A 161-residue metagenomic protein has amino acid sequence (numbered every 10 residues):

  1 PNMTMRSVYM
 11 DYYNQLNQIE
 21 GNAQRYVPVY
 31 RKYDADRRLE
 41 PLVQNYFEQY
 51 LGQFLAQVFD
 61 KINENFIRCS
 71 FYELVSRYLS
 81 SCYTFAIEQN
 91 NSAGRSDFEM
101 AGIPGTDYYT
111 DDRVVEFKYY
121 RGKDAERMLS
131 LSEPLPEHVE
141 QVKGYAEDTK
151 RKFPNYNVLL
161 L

Functional and structural regions predicted by a protein language model:
P1-Y120, A125-E126, L135: Extended alpha-helical interface modules used as scaffolds for assembling large macromolecular complexes
L131-L161: Nucleic-acid nuclease catalytic cores
